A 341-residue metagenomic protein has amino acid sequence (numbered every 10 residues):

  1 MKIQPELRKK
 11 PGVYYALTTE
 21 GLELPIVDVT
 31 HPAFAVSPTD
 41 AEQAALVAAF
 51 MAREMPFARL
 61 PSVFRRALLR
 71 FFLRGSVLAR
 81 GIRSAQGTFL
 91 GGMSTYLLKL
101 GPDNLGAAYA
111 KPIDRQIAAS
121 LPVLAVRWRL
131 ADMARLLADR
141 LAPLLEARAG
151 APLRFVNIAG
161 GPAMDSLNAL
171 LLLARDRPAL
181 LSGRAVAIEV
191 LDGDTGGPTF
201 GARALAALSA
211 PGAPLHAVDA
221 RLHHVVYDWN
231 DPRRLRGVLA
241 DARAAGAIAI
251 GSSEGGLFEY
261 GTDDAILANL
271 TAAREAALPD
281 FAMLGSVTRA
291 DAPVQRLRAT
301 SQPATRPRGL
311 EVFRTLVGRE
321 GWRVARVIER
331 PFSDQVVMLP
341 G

Functional and structural regions predicted by a protein language model:
K2-A151: Rossmann-like AdoMet
K2-T19, A52-F64, F71-G87, G193-G341: Alpha-helical subdomain
L98-N104, A159-M164, V287-R289: Short glycine-enriched loops at secondary-structure junctions
L105-A110, S166-L167, D291-Q295: Short acidic/His/Gly/Ser-rich catalytic and metal-binding motifs that mark active-site loops of diverse hydrolases
G106, R115-G246: Conserved adenosyl
